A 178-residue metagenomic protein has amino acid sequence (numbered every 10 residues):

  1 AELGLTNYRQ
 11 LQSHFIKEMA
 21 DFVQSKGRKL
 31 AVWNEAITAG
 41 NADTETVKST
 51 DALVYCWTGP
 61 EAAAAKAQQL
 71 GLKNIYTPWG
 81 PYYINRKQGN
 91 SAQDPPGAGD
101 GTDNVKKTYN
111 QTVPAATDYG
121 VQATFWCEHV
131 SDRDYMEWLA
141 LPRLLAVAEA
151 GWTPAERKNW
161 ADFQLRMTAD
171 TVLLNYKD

Functional and structural regions predicted by a protein language model:
A1-L53, W57-L72: Active-site neighborhood of glycoside hydrolase catalytic domains
L11, V113, D132-M136: Short amphipathic alpha-helical interaction segments
K17, D21, A116-Y119, P142: Feature representing long, continuous alpha-helical segments
S25-R28, L70-N74, A146-A155: Structural alpha-beta junctions
T44, N85-Q93, R133-E137: Histidine/acidic-residue-rich catalytic or RNA/ligand-binding cores of hydrolases and nuclease-related proteins
A62-F125: Aromatic-lined glycan-binding groove of carbohydrate-active enzymes
Q122-D178: C-terminal functional modules
